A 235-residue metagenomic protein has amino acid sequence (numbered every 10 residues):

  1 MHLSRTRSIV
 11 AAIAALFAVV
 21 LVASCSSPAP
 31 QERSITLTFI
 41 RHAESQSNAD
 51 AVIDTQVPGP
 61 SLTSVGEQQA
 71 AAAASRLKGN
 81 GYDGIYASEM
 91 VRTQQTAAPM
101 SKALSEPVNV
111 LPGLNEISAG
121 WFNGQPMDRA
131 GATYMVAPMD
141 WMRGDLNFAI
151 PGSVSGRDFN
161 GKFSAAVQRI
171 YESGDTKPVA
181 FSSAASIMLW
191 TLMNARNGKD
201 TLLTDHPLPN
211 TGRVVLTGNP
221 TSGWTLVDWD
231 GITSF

Functional and structural regions predicted by a protein language model:
H2-L3, R7, C25-I35, I117-D128 (+1 more regions): Acidic, low-complexity terminal tails and accessory targeting/binding regions of phosphate-metabolizing enzymes
R7-F17: Sec-dependent N-terminal signal peptides
I13, T36-H42: Short, hydrophobic/glycine-enriched beta-strand segments
V20-S24: C-terminal motif of bacterial Sec signal peptides marking the signal peptidase cleavage site
S26-A29, A72-M139, L202-P209, R213: Phosphate-coordination/substrate-recognition cap region in phosphate-metabolizing enzymes
L37, T176-S182: Generic beta-sheet signal
E44-Q94, M100, V154-A165: Loop-to-helix element that buttresses phosphate recognition and phosphoryl-transfer chemistry
A137-D158: Short glycine/proline- and acidic residue-enriched helix-loop micro-motifs that form flexible lids or anion-recognition
